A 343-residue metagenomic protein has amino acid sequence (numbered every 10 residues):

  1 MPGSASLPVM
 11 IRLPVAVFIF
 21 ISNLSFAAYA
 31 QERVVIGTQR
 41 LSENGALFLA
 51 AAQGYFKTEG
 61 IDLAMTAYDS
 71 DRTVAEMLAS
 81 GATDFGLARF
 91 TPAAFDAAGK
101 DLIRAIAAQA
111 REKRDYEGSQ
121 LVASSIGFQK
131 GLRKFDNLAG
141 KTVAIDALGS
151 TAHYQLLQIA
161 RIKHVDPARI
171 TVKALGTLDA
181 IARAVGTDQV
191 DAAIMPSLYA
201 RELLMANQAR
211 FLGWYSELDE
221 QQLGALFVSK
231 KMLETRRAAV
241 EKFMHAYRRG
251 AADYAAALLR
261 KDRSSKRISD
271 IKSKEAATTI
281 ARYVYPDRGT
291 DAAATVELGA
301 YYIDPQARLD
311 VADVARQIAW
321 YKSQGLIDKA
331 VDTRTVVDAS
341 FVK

Functional and structural regions predicted by a protein language model:
P2-V15: Bacterial N-terminal signal peptides that target proteins for export
F20-Y29: C-terminal segment of classical bacterial N-terminal signal peptides
A28-Q53, K57-I61, A315-K343: N-terminal hydrophobic or amphipathic helices and topogenic motifs
E32-V165, V172-G176, D191-S197, L212-W214 (+1 more regions): Short, glycine-/small- and polar/acidic-enriched structural segments that line small-molecule recognition paths
G54, E76, S80, A94 (+12 more regions): Solvent-exposed, polar/charged alpha-helical surfaces in well-ordered, non-transmembrane soluble domains, broadly
A64, R72, A294-Y301, V331-K343: Short linear loop/turn motifs
A110-Q120, M205-M232, R236, V240 (+3 more regions): Periplasmic-binding protein-like
E234-L326: Secondary-structure end/capping motifs
